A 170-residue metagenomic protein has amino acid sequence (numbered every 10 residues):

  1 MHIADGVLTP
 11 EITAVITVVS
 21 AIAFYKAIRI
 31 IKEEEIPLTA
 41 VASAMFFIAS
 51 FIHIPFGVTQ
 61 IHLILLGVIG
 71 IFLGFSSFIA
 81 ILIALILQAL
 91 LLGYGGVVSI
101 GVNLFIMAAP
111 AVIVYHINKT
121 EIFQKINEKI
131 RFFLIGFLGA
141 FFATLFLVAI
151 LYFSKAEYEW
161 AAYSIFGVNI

Functional and structural regions predicted by a protein language model:
M1-A4, F153-I165: Membrane-interface helix termini and inter-helical loops of multi-pass transporters
H2-V68: Hydrophobic transmembrane alpha-helices
E11, I36-V41, F78-L82, I100-F105 (+1 more regions): Hydrophobic alpha-helical transmembrane segments
Y25-R29, A49, I54, Q88 (+5 more regions): Membrane-water interface at transmembrane helix exits
F51-Q60, I83-V114: Interfacial aromatic-anchored transmembrane helix boundaries in multi-pass membrane proteins
I61-A80, A84: Alpha-helical transmembrane-segment detector that highlights a single hydrophobic TM helix and its immediate
N103-V148: Short helix-perturbing small/polar motifs within transmembrane alpha-helices
